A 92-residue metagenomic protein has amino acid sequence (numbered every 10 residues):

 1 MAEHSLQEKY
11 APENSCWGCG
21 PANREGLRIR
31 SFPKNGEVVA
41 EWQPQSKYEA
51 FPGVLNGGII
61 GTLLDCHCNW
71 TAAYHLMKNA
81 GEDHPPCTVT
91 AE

Functional and structural regions predicted by a protein language model:
M1-F51: Non-catalytic linker/capping segments at the edges of enzyme domains
L27, G36-V38, G57-G58, P85-A91: A generic structural signal for short beta-strands and their flanking turns/coil linkers
V39-H75: A conserved, well-ordered hydrophobic junction motif at loop->secondary-structure transitions
C68-E92: Hydrophobic beta-strand-centered segment that forms part of the acyl-chain substrate-binding groove
